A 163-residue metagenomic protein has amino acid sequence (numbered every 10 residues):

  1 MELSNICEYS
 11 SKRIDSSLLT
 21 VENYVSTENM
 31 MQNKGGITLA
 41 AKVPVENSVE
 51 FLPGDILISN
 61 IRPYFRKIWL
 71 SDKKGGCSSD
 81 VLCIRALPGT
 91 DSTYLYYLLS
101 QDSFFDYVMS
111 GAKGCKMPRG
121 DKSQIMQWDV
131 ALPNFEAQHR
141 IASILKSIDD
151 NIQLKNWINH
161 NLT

Functional and structural regions predicted by a protein language model:
M1-I14, Q127, A131-T163: Non-catalytic DNA-recognition/assembly elements of restriction-modification systems
S4-P53: Sequence-specific dsDNA recognition surfaces
V25, I68-L70, V108, M117: Short clusters of hydrophobic/aromatic residues that line enzyme substrate/ligand-binding pockets
N29, S59-N60, K155, N159: Asparagine-centered polar/low-complexity signal
N47-V49, P53-F104: A short beta-sheet element
G75-L82, K113-A142: A short glycine-rich beta-alpha junction/loop motif
T93-Q124: Short, positively charged
